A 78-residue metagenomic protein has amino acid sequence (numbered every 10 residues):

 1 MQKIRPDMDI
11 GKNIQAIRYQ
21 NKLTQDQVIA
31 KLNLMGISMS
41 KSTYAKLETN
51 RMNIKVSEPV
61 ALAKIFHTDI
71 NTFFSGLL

Functional and structural regions predicted by a protein language model:
M1-N21: A short, Lys/Arg-rich alpha-helix, primarily the initiator
I14, Q25, K41, V56-P59: Helix-turn-helix DNA-binding elements, focusing on the entry/boundary residues of the two helices that contact DNA
I17, K31, L47, G76: Residues in the recognition helix of alpha-helical DNA-binding motifs
L23-K46: Short alpha-helical DNA-recognition segment
K55-T72: DNA major-groove recognition helix of helix-turn-helix/homeodomain DNA-binding modules
T72-L78: Short amphipathic recognition helices of helix-turn-helix/homeodomain-type DNA-binding modules
